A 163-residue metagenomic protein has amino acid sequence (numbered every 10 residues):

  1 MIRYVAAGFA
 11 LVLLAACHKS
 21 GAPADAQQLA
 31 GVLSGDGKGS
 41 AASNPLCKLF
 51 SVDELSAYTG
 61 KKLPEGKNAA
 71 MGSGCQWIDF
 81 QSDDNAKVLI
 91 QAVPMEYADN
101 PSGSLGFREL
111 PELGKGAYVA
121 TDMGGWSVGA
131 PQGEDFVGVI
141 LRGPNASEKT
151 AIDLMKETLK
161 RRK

Functional and structural regions predicted by a protein language model:
M1-A15: Sec-dependent bacterial lipoprotein signal peptides
I2-R3, G31-G35, Y58-E65: Short, intrinsically disordered, charge-biased short linear motifs at domain edges
C17-Q27: Bacterial lipoprotein signal-peptidase II cleavage site
H18, L46-K48, G74-Q76: Sequence contexts marking disulfide-bonded cysteines in secreted/extracellular proteins
D25-V52: Post-signal peptide N-terminal segment of mature Sec-exported envelope proteins
S43-T59, M155-R161: Short, non-transmembrane alpha-helical segments in secretory-pathway proteins
D53, A57-G124, Q132-G133: Short, solvent-exposed recognition patches
F107-K163: A short, solvent-exposed beta-edge/loop patch
